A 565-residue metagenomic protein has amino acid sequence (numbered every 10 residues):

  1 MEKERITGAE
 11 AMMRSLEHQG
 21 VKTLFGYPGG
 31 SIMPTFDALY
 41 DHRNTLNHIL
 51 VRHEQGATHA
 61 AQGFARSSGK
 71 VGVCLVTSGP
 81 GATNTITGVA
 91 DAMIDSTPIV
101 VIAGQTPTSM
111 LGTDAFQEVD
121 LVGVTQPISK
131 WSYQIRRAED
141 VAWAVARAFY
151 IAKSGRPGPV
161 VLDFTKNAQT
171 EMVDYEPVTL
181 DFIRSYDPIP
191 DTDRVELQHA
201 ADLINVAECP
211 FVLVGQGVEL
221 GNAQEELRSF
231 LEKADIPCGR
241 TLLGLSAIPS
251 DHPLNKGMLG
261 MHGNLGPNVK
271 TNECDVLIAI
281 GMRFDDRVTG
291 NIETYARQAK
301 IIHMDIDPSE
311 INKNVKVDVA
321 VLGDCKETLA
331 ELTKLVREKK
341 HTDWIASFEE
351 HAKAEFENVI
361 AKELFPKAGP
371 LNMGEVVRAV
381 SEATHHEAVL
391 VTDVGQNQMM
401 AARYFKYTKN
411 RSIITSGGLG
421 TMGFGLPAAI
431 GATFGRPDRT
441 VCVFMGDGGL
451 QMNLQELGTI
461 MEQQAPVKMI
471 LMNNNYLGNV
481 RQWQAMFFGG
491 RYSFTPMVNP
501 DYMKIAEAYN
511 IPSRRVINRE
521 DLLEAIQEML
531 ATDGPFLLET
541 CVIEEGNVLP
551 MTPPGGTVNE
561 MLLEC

Functional and structural regions predicted by a protein language model:
M1-K3, E139, Q298-V394, R519-E520 (+2 more regions): Phosphate/pyrophosphate-binding active-site segments
E2-D343, A383-H386, P466-M469, F494 (+1 more regions): N-terminal alpha/beta PP-like core and its mobile active-site loop of ThDP/TPP-dependent enzymes
A9-K22, G30, T35-Y40, A352-A432 (+1 more regions): Active-site diphosphate/adenylate-binding microenvironment
T35, E171-D174, A247-S250, E355-E357 (+2 more regions): Short acidic/His/Gly/Ser-rich catalytic and metal-binding motifs that mark active-site loops of diverse hydrolases
E54-H59, A82, N397-M399, N518-L522: Short acidic loop-to-helix transition motifs that present clustered carboxylates
I102, M110, F116-Q117, N312-N314 (+4 more regions): Thiamine diphosphate
V161, H303, V391, F444-M445: Generic enzyme active-site microenvironment
G215-E219, F365, G446: Conserved short loop/turn motifs at secondary-structure junctions
